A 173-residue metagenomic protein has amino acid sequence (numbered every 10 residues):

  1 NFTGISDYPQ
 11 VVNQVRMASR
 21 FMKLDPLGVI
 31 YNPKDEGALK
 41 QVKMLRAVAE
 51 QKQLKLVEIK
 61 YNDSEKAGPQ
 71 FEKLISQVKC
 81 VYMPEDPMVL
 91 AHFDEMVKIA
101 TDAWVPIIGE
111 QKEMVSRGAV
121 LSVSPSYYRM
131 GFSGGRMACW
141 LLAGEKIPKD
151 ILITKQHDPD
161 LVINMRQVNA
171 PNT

Functional and structural regions predicted by a protein language model:
N1-T173: Short hydrophobic alpha-helices and adjacent helix-cap/hinge residues
